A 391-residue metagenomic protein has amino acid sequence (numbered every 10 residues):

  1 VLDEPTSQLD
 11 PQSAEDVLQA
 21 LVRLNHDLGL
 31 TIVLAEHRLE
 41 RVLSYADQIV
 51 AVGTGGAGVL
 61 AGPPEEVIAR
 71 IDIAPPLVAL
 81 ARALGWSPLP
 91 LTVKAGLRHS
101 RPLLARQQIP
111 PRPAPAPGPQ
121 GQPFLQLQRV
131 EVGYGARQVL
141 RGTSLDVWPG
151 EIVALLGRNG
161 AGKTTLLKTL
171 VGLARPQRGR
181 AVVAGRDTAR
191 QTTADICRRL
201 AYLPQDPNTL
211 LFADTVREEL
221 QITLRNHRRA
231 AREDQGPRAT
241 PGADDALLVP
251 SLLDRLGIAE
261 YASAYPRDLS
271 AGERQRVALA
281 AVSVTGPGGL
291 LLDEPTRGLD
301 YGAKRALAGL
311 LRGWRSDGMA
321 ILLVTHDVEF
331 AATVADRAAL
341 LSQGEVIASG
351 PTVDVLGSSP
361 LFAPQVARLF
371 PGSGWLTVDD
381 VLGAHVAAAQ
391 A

Functional and structural regions predicted by a protein language model:
E36-H37, T325-H326: H-loop/switch region of ABC-family ATPase nucleotide-binding domains
V42-S44, A331-T333: A short, surface-exposed alpha-helical micro-motif characterized by mixed small hydrophobic and charged/polar residues
E65-P123, F362-A391: ABC ATPase nucleotide-binding domains
V171: Helix-to-loop junction immediately C-terminal to a conserved catalytic motif
G179-D187, I196: Conserved ABC transporter NBD signature motif
Q221, P241-Y261: Conserved ABC ATPase "signature" region
Y265-L269, E273: Conserved ABC ATPase signature
